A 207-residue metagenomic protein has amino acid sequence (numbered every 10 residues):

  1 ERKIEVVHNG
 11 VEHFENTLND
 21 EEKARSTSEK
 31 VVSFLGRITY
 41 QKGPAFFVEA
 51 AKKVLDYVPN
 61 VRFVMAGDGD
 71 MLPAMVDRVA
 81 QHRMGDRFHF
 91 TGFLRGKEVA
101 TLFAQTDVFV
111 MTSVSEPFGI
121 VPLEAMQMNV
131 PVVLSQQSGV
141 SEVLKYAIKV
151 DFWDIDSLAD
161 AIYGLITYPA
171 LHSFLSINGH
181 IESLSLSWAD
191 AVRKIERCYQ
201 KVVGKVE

Functional and structural regions predicted by a protein language model:
G10: Carbohydrate-associated surface elements
A24-A51, S176: Conserved donor-binding/catalytic core segment of Leloir-type glycosyltransferases
V76-L94: Nucleotide-activated donor-binding/catalytic signature segment of Leloir-type glycosyltransferases, i.e., the conserved
F93-L94, T101-T106: Short alpha-helical donor nucleotide-sugar binding micro-motif in glycosyltransferases
V114: Aromatic "clamp/platform" in nucleotide-sugar-dependent glycosyltransferases that forms part of the donor/acceptor
P131-L134: Short hydrophobic beta-strand element within catalytic cores of glycosyltransferases and related nucleotide-activated
A147-D156, G164-P169: Conserved acidic donor-binding segment of nucleotide-sugar-dependent glycosyltransferases
G164, L171-S185, R197: A short, well-ordered alpha-helix in the C-terminal region of glycosyltransferases
